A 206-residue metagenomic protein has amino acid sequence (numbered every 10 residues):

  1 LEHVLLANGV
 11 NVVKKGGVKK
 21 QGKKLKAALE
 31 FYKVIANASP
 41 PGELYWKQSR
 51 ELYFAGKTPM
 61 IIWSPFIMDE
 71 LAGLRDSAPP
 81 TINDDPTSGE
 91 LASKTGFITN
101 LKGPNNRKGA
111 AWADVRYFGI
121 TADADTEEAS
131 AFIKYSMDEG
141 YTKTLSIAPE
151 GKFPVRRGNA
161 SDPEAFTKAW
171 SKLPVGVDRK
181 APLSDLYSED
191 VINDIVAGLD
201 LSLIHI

Functional and structural regions predicted by a protein language model:
L1-G17, K24, T58: Extracytoplasmic/periplasmic solute-binding protein
N11-V13, A38, D123-A129: Short helix-loop capping/hinge motifs at secondary-structure junctions, enriched in acidic/polar residues
K15-E43, P86, L91-G96, N100: Glycine-centered hinge/linker elements that transmit conformational signals in sensory and ligand-binding systems
G42-F54: Short helix-initiation/N-cap motifs at beta->coil->alpha
G56-P59, L91-G96, T126-S130: Loop/turn elements at helix/coil->beta-strand transitions in domains of secreted/extracellular proteins
P59-S64, E70-L71, T81: Paired acidic/hydrophobic, glycine-rich loop segments that form the ligand-binding mouth/hinge of periplasmic-binding
L71-L74, S88-G89, G103-S202: C-terminal lobe and pocket-closing loops of periplasmic/extracytoplasmic Venus-flytrap solute-binding proteins
I204-I206: Conserved small/polar residues in nucleotide/adenosyl-binding loops
